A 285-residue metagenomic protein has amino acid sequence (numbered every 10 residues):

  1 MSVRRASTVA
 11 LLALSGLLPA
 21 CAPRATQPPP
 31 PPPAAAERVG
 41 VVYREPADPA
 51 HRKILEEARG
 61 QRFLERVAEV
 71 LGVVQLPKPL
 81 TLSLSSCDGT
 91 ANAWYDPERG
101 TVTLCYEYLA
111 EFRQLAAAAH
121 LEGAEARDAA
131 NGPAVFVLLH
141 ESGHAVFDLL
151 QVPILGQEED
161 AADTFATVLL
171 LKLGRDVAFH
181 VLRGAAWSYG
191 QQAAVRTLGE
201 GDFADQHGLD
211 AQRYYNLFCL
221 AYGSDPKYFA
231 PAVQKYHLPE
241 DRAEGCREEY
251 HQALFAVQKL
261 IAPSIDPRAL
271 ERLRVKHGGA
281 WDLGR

Functional and structural regions predicted by a protein language model:
L18-A20: C-terminal motif of bacterial Sec signal peptides marking the signal peptidase cleavage site
A22-R24: Bacterial signal peptide processing site
L55-P79: Zn2+-dependent metallopeptidase catalytic core
L84-T103, Y108-A117: Catalytic zinc-binding patch centered on the HExxH motif and its immediate surroundings that defines zinc-dependent
L104, F136-Q151, E159, D163-T167: Active-site recognition of the HExxH zinc-binding catalytic motif
L115-F136, L150-I154: Short pre-active-site segment immediately N-terminal to the catalytic Zn-binding motif
Q157-R196: Post-HExxH zinc-binding segment in Zn-dependent metallohydrolases
E200-R285: Pan-zinc metallopeptidase signature
